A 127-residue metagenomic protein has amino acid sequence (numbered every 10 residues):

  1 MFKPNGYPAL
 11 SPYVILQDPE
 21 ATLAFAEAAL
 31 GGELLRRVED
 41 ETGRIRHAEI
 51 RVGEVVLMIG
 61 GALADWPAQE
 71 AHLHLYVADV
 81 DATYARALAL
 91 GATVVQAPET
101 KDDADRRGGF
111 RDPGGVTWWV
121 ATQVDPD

Functional and structural regions predicted by a protein language model:
M1-N5, R46, R51, G60 (+2 more regions): Vicinal oxygen chelate
G6, Y13-V56: Core segments of cupin and vicinal oxygen chelate
Y7-S11, A68-H72: Short, solvent-exposed beta-strand edge segments and adjacent coil->beta transition regions
Y13-I15, H74-A78: Short hydrophobic/aromatic beta-strand micro-patches that form the beta-sheet surface supporting nucleotide- or nucleic
A24-F25, D81-R86: Short amphipathic alpha-helices within nucleic acid-binding modules
D40-G43, D65, K101-D102: A short beta-turn/loop motif at secondary-structure boundaries
D65-Q69, P126-D127: A short local loop/turn or secondary-structure capping micro-motif enriched for an aromatic residue
